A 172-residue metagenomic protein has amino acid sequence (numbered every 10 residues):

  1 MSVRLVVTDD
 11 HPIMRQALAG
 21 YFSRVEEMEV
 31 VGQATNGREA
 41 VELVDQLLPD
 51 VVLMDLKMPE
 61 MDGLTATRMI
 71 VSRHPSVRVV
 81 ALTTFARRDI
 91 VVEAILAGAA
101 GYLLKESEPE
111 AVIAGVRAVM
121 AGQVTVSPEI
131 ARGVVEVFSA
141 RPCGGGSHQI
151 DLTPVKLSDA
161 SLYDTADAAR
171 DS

Functional and structural regions predicted by a protein language model:
S2-M14, L18-F22: Conserved acidic segment of CheY-like receiver
D9, D55, T83: Active-site residues of response regulator receiver
E27-T35, L43: Short hydrophobic/Thr-rich beta-strand motif most characteristic of the beta2 strand and flanking loop of CheY-like
N36-E39, D62-T65: Acidic catalytic/metal-coordinating carboxylates
L47-L53: Active-site beta3 strand of CheY-like receiver
M54-D55, A66: Active-site T/S-Asp motif of two-component receiver
M58: Receiver (REC) domain active-site loop signature in two-component systems and cognate sites in sensor histidine kinases
D89-L96, G101, E106-L152, L157 (+1 more regions): Short, flexible helix-to-coil linker/hinge segments that flank and couple to helix-turn-helix
